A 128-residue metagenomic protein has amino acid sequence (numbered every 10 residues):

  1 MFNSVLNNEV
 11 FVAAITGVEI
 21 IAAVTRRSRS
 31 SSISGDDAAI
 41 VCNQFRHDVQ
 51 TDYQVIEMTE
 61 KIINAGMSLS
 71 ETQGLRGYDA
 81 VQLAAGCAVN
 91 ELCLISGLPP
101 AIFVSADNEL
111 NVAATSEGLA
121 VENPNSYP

Functional and structural regions predicted by a protein language model:
M1-T16, R27-I40, N125-P128: Short, well-structured N-terminal submotif of metal-dependent ribonuclease cores
V5-N8, R27-S30, D48-D52, L69-Q73 (+1 more regions): Alpha-helix C-capping/helix-to-loop hinge sites
N7-V10, D52-Q54, L98-I102: Short active-site oxyanion
A13, V89-P128: Acidic, PIN/NYN-like endoribonuclease modules and their adjacent C-terminal/linker elements
T16-G17, V49-Q73, A80-V89: Acidic catalytic patch
I20: Conserved phosphoryl-transfer catalytic core
R26-K61: Helix-adjacent hinge/juxtasegments
